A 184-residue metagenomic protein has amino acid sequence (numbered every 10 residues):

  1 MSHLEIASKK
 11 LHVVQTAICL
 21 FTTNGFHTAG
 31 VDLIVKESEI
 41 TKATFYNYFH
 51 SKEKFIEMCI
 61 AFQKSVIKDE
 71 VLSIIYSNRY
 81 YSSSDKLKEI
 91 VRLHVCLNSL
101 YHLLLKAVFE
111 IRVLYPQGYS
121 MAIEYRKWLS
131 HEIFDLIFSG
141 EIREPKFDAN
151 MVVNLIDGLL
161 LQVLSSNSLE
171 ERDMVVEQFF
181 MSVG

Functional and structural regions predicted by a protein language model:
M1-N24, A29-I40, K54: Basic, helix-initiating cap at the start of DNA-binding domains
T16-T23, E70-I74, L155-V163: Solvent-exposed, amphipathic alpha-helical segments
E39-F49: Short hydrophobic/aromatic patch on the recognition helix
F49, I56-Q63, E70: Alpha-helical DNA-contacting segments of helix-turn-helix folds
M58, L72-L100, V152: Hydrophobic alpha-helical connector segments
S65, D69, Y115-N150: Amphipathic alpha-helical packing segments from all-alpha helical-bundle domains
V95-S120: Amphipathic alpha-helical segments used for helix-helix packing
K106, E110, S139-V183: Hydrophobic/aromatic-rich alpha-helical bundle segments in the mid-to-C-terminal region
